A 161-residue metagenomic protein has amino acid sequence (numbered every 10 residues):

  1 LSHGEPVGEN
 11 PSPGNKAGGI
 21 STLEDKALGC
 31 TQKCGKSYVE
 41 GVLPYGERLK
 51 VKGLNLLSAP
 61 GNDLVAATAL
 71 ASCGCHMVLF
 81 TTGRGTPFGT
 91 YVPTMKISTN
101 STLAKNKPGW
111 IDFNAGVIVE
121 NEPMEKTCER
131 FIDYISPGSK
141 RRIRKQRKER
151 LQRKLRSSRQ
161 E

Functional and structural regions predicted by a protein language model:
L1-E161: Anaerobic metallocofactor- and corrinoid-dependent redox/one-carbon enzyme cores, especially those from methanogenesis
